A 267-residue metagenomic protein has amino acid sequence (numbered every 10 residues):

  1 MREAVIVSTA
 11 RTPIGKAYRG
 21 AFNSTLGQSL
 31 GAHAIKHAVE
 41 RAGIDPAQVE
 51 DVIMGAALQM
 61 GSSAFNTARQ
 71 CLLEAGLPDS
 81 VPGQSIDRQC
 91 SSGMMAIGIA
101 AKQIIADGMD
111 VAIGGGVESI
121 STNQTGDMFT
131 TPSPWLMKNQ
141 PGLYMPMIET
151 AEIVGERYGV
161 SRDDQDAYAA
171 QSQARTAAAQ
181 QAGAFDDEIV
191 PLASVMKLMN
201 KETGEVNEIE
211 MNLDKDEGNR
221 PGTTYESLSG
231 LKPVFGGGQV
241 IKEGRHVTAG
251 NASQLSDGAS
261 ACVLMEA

Functional and structural regions predicted by a protein language model:
M1-A57, G61-A75, P82-S85, C90 (+2 more regions): Conserved active-site "lid/cap" helical segment
E3-I6, E50-V52, M109-I113, R245 (+2 more regions): Structural motif
R11-P13, S24-H33, A167-E266: N-terminal extracellular/periplasmic Venus flytrap/periplasmic-binding protein-like
A17-R19, A64-F65, T122-M128, T203-G204: Short acidic, glycine/serine/threonine-rich loops at helix termini
A56-D110, T130, P141-E149, G222-Q254: Conserved catalytic cysteine-centered active-site region of acyl-thioester-dependent Claisen-condensing enzymes
I86-V117, G155-F185, A261-A267: Active-site-proximal alpha-helical scaffold in enzymes
A106-Y158: Flexible glycine-/small-residue-enriched beta->alpha junction loops that bind anionic phosphate/pyrophosphate groups
